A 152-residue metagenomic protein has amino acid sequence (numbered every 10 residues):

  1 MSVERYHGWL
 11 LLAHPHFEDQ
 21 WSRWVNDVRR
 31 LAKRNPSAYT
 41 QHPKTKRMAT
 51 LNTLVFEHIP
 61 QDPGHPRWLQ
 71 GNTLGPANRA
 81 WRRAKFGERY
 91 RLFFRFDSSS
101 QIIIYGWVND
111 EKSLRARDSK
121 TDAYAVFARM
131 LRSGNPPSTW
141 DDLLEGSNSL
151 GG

Functional and structural regions predicted by a protein language model:
M1-L12, S22, N26-R30, T73-G152: Enriched for short, Lys/Arg-rich terminal
W21, N52: Short amphipathic alpha-helical/adjacent loop interface patches that line ligand and macromolecule-binding sites
V25-A32, P63, R67: Short amphipathic alpha-helical interaction/hinge segments
R30-T40: A short, surface-exposed helix-loop junction/capping segment
Q41-R47: Long, non-globular regulatory segments flanking folded domains
T53, E57-K85: A short, surface-exposed loop/turn module that caps and links secondary-structure elements
